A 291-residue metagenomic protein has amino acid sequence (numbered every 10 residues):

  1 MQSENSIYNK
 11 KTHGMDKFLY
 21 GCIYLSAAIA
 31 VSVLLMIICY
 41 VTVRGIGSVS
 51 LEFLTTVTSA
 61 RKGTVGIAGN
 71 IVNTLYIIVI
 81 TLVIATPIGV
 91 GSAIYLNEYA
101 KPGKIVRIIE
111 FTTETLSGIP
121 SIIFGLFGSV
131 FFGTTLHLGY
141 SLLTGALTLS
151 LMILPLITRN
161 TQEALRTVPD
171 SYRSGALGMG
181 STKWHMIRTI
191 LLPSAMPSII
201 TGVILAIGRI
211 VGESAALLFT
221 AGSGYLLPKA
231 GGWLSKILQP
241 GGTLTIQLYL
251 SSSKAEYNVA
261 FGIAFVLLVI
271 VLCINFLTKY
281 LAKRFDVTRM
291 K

Functional and structural regions predicted by a protein language model:
M1-A27, T278-K291: Transmembrane alpha-helical segments of polytopic membrane transport and secretion proteins
S6-L25, V41-V83, L250-N258: Periplasmic/extracellular loop-to-transmembrane helix junction in inner-membrane transport proteins
T58-R61, V65, L217-L268: Interhelical loop and adjacent transmembrane-helix boundary motif in polytopic membrane transport permeases
T81-T113, L126, T278-V287: Transmembrane-helix boundary motif in ABC transporter permease subunits
E114-S150: Generic hydrophobic transmembrane alpha-helix motif, especially the helices
P120, M179-G180, P193: Glycine/proline-centered hinge or cleavage motifs at structural transition points of membrane proteins
T161, K183-A221: Transmembrane alpha-helices
Q162, R166, I204, T245-K291: C-terminal transmembrane helix and the adjacent membrane-cytosol boundary/short C-terminal tail of inner/organellar
